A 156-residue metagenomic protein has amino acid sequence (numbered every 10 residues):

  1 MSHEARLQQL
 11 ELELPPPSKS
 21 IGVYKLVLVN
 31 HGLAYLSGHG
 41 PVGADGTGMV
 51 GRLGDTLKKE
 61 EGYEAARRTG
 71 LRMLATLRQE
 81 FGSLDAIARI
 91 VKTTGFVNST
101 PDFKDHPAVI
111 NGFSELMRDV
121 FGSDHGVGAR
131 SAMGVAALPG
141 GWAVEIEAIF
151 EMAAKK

Functional and structural regions predicted by a protein language model:
M1-K156: Short, polar/acidic, helix-capping and beta-turn segments at strand->helix junctions that line the mouths
